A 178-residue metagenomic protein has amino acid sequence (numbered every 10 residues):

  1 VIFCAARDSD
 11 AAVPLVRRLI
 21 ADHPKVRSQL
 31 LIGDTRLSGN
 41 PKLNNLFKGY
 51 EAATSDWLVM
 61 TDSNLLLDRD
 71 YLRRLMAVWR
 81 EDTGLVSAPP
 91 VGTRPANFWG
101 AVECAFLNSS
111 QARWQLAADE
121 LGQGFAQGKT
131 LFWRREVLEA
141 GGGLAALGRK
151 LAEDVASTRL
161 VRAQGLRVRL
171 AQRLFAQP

Functional and structural regions predicted by a protein language model:
V1-C4, Q29-L30: Hydrophobic targeting segments
C4-A6, T54, T61-S63: Active-site acidic Asp-centered loop
A5-R18, T35-L37, L65: A conserved acidic beta->alpha catalytic loop
D10-A11, T61-V78: Acidic donor-binding/catalytic loop of UDP-sugar-dependent glycosyltransferases, especially processive GT2
R18-E51, S55, D70-G141, A145: Long helical/loop segments within the catalytic core of UDP-sugar-dependent glycosyltransferases, especially the large
L151-A156: Acidic donor-binding loop at a coil-to-helix junction in glycosyltransferase catalytic cores that engages
L160-R162: Hydrophobic residues within well-ordered alpha-helices
A171-P178: Active-site donor/metal-binding and catalytic loop motifs of nucleotide-sugar-dependent glycosylation enzymes
